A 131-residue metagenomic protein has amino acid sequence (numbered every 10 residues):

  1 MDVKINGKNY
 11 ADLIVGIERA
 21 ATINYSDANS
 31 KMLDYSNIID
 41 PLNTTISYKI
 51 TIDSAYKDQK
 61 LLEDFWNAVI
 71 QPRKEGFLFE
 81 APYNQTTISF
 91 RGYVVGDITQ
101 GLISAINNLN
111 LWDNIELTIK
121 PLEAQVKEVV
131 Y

Functional and structural regions predicted by a protein language model:
M1-Y131: Extracellular/virion structural assembly segments
